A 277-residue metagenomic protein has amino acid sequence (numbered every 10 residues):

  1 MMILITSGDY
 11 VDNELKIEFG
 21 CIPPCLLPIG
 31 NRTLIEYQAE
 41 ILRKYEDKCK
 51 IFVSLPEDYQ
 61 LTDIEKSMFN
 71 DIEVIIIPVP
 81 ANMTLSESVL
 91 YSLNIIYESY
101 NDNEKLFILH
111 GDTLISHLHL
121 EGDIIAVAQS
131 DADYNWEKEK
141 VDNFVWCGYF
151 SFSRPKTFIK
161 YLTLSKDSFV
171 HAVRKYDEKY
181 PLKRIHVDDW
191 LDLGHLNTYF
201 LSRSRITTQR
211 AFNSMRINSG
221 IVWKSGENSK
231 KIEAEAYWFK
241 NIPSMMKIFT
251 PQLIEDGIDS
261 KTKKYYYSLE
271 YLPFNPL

Functional and structural regions predicted by a protein language model:
M1-I22, L26: N-terminal nucleotide-binding beta1-loop-alpha1 segment
D9-D12, D259-L277: A glycine-centered beta->alpha junction motif in the catalytic cores of kinase/phosphotransferase enzymes
E40-K48: Short, acidic, metal-binding catalytic loop of nucleotide-sugar glycosyltransferases
K48-D58: Short beta-strand/loop segment that forms part of the nucleotide-sugar
Q60-Y134: Conserved beta-loop-beta/alpha segment of the NTase-like Rossmann-fold superfamily that binds/positions NTPs
N103, T113-I185: Conserved core of the sugar-phosphate nucleotidyltransferase
R210-K240, E270, L277: ATP-binding glycine-rich loop module of kinase domains
K224-K264: A conserved alpha-helical element in kinase catalytic cores
